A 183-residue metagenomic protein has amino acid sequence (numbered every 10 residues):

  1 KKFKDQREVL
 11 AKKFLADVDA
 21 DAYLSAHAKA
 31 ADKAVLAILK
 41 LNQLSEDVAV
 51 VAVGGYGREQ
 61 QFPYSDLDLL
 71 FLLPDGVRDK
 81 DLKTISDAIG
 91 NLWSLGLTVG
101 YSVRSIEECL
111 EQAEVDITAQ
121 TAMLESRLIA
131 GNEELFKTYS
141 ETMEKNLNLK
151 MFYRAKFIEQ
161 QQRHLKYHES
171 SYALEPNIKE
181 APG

Functional and structural regions predicted by a protein language model:
K1-E46, Y64, E169, A173: N-terminal regions immediately upstream of nucleotidyltransferase
K1-K12, V48, V99-Y101, C109 (+1 more regions): A generic N-terminal leader/anchor concept
K4, S25, K29, Y64 (+3 more regions): Conserved structured core elements
L10, L147-G183: Conserved nucleotidyltransferase catalytic core and NTase-mimicking acidic/glycine-rich helix/loop elements in nucleic
A28-L36, N42, D81-L135: Conserved catalytic core of two-metal-ion nucleotidyltransferases
D32-L82: Active-site nucleotide-donor binding segment shared across nucleotidyl transfer reactions
L67-D68, E134-T138, H164-Y172: Short acidic (Asp/Glu) and glycine-rich catalytic loops that position anionic groups and cofactors
E133-M151: Extended catalytic-interface subdomain
